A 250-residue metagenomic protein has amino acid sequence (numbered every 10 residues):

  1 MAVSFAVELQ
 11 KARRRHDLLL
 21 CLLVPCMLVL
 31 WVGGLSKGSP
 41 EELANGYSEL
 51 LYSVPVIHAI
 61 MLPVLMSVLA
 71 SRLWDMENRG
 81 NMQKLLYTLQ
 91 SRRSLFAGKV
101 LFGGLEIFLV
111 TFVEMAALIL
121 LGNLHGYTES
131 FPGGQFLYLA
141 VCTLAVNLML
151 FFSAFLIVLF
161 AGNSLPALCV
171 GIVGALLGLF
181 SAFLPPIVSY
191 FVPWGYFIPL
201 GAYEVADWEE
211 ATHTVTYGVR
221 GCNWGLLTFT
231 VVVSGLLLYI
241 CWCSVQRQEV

Functional and structural regions predicted by a protein language model:
M1-A6, L73-L86, F151-G178: Cytoplasmic juxtamembrane interface segments
M1-P25: Aromatic- and glycine-rich beta-strand/loop motifs that create alpha-glucan
F5-A12, L95-F96, L137, V245: Hydrophobic alpha-helical elements at and bordering transmembrane segments of multi-pass membrane proteins
L18, V24-A70, A97-S164, G171 (+2 more regions): Secretory targeting signals
C21-L22, A59-I60, S189-F191, G195: Hydrophobic alpha-helical transmembrane segments of integral membrane proteins, especially lipid-exposed positions
L35-E49, L168, G174-V250: Terminal transmembrane helical anchor/hairpin motif
L65-N78, A154-L165, F229-Q248: Transmembrane alpha-helical segments in integral membrane proteins
S71-L105: Helix-loop-helix units of permease transmembrane domains in multi-pass membrane transporters, especially ABC
